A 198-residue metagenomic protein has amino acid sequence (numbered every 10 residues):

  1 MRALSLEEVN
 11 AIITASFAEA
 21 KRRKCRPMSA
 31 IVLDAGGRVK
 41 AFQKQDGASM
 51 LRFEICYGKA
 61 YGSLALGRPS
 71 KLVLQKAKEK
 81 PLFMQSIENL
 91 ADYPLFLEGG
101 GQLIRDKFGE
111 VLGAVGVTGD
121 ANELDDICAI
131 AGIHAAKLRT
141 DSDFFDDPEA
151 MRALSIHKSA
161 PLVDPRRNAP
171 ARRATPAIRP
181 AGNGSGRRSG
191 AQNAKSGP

Functional and structural regions predicted by a protein language model:
M1-I12, T118-P198: Juxtadomain coupling helices with adjacent low-complexity linkers
S5-R26, K76-L97: Short, basic/aromatic recognition patches
S16, G37, G109: Terminal peptide-recognition signature
A20, K24, Q43, A136-T140: Sec/Tat-exported extracytoplasmic proteins
S29-G36: Short hydrophobic alpha-helical segments used for membrane anchoring or interfacial signaling
R38-K44, F53: Amphipathic coiled-coil signal-relay and dimerization helices
S49-N89: Regulatory sensory and allosteric helical modules in signal-transduction proteins and certain transcription factors
E88-H134, L138: Extended hydrophobic
